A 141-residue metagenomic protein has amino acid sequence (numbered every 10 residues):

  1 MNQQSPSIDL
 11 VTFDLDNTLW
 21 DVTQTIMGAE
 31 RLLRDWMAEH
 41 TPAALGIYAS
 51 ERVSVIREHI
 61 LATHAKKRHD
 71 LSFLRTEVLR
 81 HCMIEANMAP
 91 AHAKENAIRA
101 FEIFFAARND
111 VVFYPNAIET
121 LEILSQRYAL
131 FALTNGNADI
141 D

Functional and structural regions predicted by a protein language model:
N2-S5, E122-L124: Short, flexible hinge/linker loops that cap or flank conserved catalytic cores
Q4-P115: N-terminal helical cap/lid subdomain that shapes the substrate entry/recognition surface in HAD-like hydrolases
A86-A91, I118-F131, G136-D141: Substrate-recognition/cap helix-loop segment adjacent to the acidic, metal-dependent catalytic center of Asp-based
